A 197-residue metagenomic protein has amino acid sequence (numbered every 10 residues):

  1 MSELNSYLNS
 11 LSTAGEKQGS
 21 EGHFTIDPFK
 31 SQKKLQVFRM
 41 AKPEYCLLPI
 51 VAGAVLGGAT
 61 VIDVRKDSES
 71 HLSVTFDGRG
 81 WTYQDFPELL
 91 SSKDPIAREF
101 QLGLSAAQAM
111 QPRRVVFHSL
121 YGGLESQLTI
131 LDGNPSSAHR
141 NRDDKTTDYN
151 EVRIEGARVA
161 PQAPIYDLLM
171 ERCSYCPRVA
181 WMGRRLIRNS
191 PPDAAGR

Functional and structural regions predicted by a protein language model:
M1-S31, V37-A41, Y45, P49 (+1 more regions): Interdomain "switch/hinge" adjacent to the Bergerat
